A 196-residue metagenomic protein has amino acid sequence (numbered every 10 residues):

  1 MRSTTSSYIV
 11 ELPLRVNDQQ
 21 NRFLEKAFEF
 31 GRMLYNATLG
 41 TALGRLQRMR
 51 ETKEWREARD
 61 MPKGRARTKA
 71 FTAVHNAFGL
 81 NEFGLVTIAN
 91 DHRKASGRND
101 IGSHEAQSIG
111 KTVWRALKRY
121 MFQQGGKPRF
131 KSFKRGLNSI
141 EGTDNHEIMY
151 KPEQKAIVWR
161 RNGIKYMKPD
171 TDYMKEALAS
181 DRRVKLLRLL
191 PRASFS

Functional and structural regions predicted by a protein language model:
M1-S196: Nucleic-acid substrate recognition interfaces
